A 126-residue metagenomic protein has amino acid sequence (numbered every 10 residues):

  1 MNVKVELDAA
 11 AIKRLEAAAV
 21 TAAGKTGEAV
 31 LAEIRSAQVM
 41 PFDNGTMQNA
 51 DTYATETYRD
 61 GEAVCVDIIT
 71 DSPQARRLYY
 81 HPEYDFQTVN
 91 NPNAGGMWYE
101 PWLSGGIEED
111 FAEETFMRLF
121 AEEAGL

Functional and structural regions predicted by a protein language model:
M1-A75, Y80-L126: Short, Lys/Arg-rich flexible segments
